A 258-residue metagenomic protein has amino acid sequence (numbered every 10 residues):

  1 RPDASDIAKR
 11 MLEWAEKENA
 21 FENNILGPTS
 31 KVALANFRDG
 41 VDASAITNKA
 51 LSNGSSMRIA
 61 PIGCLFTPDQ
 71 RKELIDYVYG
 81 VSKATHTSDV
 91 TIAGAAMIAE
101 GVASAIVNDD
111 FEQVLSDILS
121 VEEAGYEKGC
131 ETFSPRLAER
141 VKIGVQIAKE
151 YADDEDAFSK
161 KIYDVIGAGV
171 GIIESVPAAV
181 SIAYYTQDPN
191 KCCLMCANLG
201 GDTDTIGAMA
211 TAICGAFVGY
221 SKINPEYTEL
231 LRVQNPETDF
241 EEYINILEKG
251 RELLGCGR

Functional and structural regions predicted by a protein language model:
R1-R258: Structured, active/binding-site neighborhoods that engage oxygen-rich ligands
